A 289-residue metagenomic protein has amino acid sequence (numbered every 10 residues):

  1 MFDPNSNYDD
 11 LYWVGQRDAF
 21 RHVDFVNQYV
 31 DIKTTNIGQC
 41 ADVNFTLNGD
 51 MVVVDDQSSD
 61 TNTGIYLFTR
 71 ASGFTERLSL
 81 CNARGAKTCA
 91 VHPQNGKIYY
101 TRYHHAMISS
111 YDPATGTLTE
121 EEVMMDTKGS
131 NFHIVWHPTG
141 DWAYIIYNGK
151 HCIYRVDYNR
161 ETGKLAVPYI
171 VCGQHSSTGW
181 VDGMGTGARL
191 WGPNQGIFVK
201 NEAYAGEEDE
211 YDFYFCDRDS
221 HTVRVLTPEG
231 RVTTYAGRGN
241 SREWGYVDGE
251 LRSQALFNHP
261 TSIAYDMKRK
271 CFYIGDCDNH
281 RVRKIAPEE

Functional and structural regions predicted by a protein language model:
M1, W13-Q16, F25-D42, D55-S59 (+4 more regions): Gly/Pro-rich loop segments of beta-rich domains
D3-P4, D10-R17, F45, V53-D60 (+5 more regions): Conserved beta-strand positions in repeat-built beta-propeller and related beta-rich domains
D3-Y8, F45-N48, V91-N95, W136-G140 (+2 more regions): Residue-level detector of Asp-centered blade-edge/turn motifs that repeat once per structural unit in beta-propeller
D18-R21, T63-Y66, H105-S109, H151-Y154 (+3 more regions): A short loop-to-beta-strand structural motif that recurs across blades of beta-propeller domains
N62, H105, K150, L165 (+4 more regions): A detector of repeated loop/turn-to-beta-strand junctions in beta-rich toroidal repeat architectures
S109-G116, R155-K164, A286-E289: Short loop/turn segments immediately following beta-strands, especially the blade-tip and inter-blade linker loops
Q195-I197, E208-T227: Loop/turn-rich, solvent-exposed surfaces of beta-rich toroidal or solenoidal domains
H259-E289: Blade-level signature of beta-propeller repeat domains, shared across WD40, Kelch, NHL, RCC1 and BNR/Asp-box propellers
